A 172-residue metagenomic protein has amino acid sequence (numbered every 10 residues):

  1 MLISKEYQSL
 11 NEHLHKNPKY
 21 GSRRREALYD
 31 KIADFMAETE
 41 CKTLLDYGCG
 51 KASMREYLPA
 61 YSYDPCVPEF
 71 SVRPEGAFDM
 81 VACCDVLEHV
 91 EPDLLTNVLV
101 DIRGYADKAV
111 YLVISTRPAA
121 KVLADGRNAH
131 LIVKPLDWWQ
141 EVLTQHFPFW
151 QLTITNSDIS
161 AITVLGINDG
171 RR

Functional and structural regions predicted by a protein language model:
M1-M80, T96-V100, Y105, A124-R172: Conserved N-terminal segment of class I S-adenosyl-L-methionine
S62, C83, Y111: Short hydrophobic-acidic sequence motifs that mark active-site Asp/Glu residues
M80-V86: A short beta-strand submotif of the Rossmann-like class I SAM-dependent methyltransferase core that lines
H89-V90: A short His-aromatic
A106-R117: Conserved beta-strand signature within the Rossmann-like core of class I S-adenosyl-L-methionine
A120-V122: Short acidic/histidine- and often glycine-rich active-site loop of Leloir-type glycosyltransferases that engages
